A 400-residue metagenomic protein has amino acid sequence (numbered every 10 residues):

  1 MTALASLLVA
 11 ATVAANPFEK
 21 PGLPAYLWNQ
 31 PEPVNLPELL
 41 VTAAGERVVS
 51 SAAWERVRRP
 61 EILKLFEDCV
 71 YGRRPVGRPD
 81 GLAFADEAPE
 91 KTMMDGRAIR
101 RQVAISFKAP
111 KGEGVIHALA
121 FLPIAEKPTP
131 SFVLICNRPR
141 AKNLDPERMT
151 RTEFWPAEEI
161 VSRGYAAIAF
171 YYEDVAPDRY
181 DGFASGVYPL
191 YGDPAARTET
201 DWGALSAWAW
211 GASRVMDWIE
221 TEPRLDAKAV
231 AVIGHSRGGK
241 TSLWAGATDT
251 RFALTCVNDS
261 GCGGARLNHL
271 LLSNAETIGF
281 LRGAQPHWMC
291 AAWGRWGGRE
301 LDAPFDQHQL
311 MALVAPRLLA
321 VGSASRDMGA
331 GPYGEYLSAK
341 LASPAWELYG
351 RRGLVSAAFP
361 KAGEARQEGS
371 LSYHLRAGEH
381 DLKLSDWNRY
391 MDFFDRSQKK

Functional and structural regions predicted by a protein language model:
A11-R73: N-terminal pre-domain segments of enzymes
R73-S131: N-terminal cap/lid segment of alpha/beta-hydrolase-fold proteins
K127, F132-R224, G261-L270: Cap/lid segment of the alpha/beta-hydrolase catalytic domain
P139, N143-D145, S213-E276, A284 (+1 more regions): Primarily recognizes the serine-hydrolase "nucleophile elbow" in alpha/beta-hydrolase and SGNH/GDSL folds
V187, V257-L310, E335-S356: Mobile cap/lid helix-loop segments that gate and shape the active-site cleft of serine hydrolases
W293, K340-K400: C-terminal catalytic histidine-bearing segment of alpha/beta-hydrolase fold enzymes
A315-P332, R376-G378: Conserved strand-to-loop "acid loop" that flanks and positions the catalytic carboxylate
M328-S338, K383-D386: Conserved alpha/beta-hydrolase "acid-adjacent" motif
